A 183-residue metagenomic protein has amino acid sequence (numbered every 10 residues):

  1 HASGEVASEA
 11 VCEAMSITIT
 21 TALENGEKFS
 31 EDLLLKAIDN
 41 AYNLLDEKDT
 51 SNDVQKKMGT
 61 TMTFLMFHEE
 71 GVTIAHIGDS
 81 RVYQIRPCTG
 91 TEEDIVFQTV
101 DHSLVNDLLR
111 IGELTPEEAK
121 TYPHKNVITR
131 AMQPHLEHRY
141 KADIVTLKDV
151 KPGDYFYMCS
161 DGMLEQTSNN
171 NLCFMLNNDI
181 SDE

Functional and structural regions predicted by a protein language model:
H1-E183: PP2C/PPM-type serine/threonine phosphatase catalytic domain
